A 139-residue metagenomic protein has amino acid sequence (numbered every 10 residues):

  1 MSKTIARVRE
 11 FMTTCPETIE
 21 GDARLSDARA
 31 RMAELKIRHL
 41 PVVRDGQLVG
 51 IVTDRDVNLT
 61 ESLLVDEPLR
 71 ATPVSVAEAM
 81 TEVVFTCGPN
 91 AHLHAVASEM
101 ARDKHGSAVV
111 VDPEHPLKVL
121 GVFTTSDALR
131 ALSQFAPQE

Functional and structural regions predicted by a protein language model:
M1-C15, T53-G88, H92-H105, V119-E139: Tandem CBS (Bateman) regulatory domains
E17-L64, V76: Acidic (E/D-rich), amphipathic helical modules within compact regulatory domains
I19-G21, R38-I51, C87-G88, G106-V122: Cytosolic beta-strand hydrophobic patch enriched in CBS
